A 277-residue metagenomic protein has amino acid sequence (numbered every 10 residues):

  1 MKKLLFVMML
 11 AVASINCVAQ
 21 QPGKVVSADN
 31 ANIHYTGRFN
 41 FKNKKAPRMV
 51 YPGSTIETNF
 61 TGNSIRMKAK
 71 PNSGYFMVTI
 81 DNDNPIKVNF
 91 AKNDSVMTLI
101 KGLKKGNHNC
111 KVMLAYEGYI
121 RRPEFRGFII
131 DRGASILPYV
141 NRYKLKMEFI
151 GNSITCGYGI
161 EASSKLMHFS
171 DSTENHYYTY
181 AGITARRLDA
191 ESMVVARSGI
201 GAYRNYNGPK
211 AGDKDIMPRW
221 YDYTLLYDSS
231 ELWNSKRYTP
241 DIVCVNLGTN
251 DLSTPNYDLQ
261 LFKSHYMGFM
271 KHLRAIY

Functional and structural regions predicted by a protein language model:
M1-P22: Bacterial Sec-dependent N-terminal signal peptides
M8, G151, L247: Residues that line or immediately flank small-molecule/substrate-binding pockets and catalytic motifs
C17-I150, I154-H176: N-terminal secretory targeting modules
G53, Y119-R122, I160, L166-S264: Conserved SGNH/GDSL esterase-like catalytic core that processes O-acyl groups on lipids and polysaccharides
Y266, M270-K271: Generic structural signal for well-ordered alpha-helices, preferentially at hydrophobic/aromatic core positions
A275-Y277: Short, conserved loop/helix-junction motifs that constitute active-site signature segments in enzyme catalytic cores
